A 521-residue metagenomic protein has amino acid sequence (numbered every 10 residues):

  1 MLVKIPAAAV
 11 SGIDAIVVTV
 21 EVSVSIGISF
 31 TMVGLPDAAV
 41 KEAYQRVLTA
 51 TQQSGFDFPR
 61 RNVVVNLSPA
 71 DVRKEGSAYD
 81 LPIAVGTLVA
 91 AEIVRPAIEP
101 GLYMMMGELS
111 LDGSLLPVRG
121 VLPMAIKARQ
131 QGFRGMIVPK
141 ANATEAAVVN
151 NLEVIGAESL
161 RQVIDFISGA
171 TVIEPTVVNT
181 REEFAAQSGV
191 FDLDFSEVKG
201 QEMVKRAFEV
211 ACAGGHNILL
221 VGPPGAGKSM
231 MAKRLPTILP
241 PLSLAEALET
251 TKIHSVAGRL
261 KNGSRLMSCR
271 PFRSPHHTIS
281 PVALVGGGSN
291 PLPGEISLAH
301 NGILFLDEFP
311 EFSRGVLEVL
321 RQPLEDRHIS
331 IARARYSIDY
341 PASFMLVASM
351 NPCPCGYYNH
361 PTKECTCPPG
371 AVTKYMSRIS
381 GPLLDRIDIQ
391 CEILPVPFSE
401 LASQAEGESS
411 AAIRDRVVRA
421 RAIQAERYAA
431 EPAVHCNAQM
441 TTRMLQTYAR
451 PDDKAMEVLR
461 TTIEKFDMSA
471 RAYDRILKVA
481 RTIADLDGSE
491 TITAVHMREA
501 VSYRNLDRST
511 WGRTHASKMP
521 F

Functional and structural regions predicted by a protein language model:
M1-L219, P223-S229, A332, A472-Y473 (+1 more regions): Peripheral, non-AAA+ core regions of ATP-driven protein-machinery
V33, A39-Y44, P59, N66-G76 (+2 more regions): Basic, amphipathic alpha-helical bundle interface domains used for macromolecular binding and assembly
L111, L304-F305, E311-F312: Residues immediately C-terminal
T171-V210, G214, P241-I296: P-loop NTPase nucleotide-binding/switch module
L220-K261, D326: Walker A/P-loop
G222, G286, E308: The Walker A (P-loop) glycine that initiates the GxxxxGKT/S ATP-binding motif of P-loop NTPases
N301, D307-E308, V319: Walker B catalytic acidic pair
